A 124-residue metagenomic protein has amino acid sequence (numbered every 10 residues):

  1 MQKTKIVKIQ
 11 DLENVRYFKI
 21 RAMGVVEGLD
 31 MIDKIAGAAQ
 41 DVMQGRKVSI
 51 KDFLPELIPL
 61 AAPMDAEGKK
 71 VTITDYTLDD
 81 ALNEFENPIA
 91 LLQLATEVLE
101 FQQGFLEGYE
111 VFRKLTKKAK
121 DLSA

Functional and structural regions predicted by a protein language model:
M1-Q10: Short acidic, Pro/Gly- and aromatic-enriched capping/linker segments at domain boundaries
Q2, R16, M23-A124: Short, surface-exposed, charged amphipathic helix/loop patches that serve as local interaction elements
Q10, R21-M23: A structural detector for beta-sheet-dominated domains
D11-V15: Glycine-centered tight beta-turn/hairpin loop motif at sheet-sheet or coil-to-beta transitions
